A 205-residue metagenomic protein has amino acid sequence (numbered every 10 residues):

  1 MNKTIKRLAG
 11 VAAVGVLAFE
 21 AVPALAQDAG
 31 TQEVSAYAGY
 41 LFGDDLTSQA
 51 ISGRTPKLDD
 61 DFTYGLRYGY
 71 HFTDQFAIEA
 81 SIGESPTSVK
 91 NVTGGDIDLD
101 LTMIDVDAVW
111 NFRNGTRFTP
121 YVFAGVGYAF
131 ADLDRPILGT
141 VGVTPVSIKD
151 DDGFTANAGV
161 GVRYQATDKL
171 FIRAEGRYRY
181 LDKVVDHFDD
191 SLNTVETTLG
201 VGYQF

Functional and structural regions predicted by a protein language model:
M1-G30: Cleavable N-terminal export/targeting peptides
A13-V22, G43, A124, A129: Hydrophobic alpha-helical segments of integral membrane proteins
P23-A24, E33-S35, Y40-L41, D60-F62: N-terminal leader/capping segments at the start of a protein or of a new domain
Q27-A29, E33, Y40, R67-T140 (+2 more regions): Gram-negative (and chloroplast) outer-membrane scaffold detector with strong preference for beta-barrel transmembrane
L41-Y64, D151-D152: Surface-exposed strand-loop-strand hairpins of Gram-negative outer-membrane beta-barrel proteins
A50-T55, K90-D98, V141-I148, K183-D189: Extracellular loop and loop/strand-boundary signature of outer-membrane beta-barrel proteins
T87, I104, Y164-F205: Predominantly the C-terminal beta-signal and adjacent terminal strand-loop region of outer-membrane beta-barrel
A131-R179: A charged, solvent-exposed segment within the mature domains of Sec-exported extracytoplasmic proteins
